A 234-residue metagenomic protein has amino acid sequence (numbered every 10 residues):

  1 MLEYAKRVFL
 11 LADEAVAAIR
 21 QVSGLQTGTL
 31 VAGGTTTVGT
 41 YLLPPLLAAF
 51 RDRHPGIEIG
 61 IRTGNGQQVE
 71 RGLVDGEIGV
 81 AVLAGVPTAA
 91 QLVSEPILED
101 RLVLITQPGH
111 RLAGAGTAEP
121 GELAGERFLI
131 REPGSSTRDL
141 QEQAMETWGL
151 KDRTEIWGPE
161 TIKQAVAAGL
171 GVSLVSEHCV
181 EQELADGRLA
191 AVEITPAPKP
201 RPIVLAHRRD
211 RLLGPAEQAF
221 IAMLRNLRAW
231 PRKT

Functional and structural regions predicted by a protein language model:
M1-G24, N226: Alpha-helical "hinge/linker" immediately C-terminal to small N-terminal DNA-binding modules
M1-Y4, L42, L46, L140-Q141 (+1 more regions): Short amphipathic alpha-helical coupling segments at ligand-binding clamshell hinges and other catalytic/signaling
S23-L30, E122-G125: Immediate post-signal peptide segment of exported/extracytoplasmic ligand-binding proteins
T27-A90, G158: Central regulatory/effector-binding core of bacterial HTH transcription factors
T29-G33, A81, I105, L129 (+2 more regions): Short, well-ordered beta-strand segments
I57, Q67-V74, A89-A168, E181-P200 (+2 more regions): C-terminal regulatory
G79-L83, G171-S176, A191-V192: Paired acidic/hydrophobic, glycine-rich loop segments that form the ligand-binding mouth/hinge of periplasmic-binding
I105-G109, I203-L213: A bilobed periplasmic-binding-protein/Venus flytrap-type ligand-binding module shared by bacterial periplasmic
